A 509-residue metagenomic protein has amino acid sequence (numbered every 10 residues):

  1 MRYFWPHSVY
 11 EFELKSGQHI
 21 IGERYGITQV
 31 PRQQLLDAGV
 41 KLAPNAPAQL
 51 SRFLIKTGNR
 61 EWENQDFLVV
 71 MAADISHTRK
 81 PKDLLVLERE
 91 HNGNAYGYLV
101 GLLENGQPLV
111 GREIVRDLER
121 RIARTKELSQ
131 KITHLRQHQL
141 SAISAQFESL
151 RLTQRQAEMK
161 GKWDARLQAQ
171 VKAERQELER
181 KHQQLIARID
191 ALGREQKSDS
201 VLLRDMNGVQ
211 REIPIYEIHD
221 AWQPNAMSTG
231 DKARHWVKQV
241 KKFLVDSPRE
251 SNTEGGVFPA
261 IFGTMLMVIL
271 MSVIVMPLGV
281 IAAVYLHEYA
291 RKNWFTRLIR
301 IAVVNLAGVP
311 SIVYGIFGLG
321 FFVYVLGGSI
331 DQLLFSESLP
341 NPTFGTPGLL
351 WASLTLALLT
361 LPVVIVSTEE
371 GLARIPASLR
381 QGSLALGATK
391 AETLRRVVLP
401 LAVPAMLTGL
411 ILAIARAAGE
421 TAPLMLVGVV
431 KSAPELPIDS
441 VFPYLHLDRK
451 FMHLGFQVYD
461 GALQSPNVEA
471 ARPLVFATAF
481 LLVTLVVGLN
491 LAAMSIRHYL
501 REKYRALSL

Functional and structural regions predicted by a protein language model:
M1-N252, S508-L509: Membrane-topology segments of multi-pass transport proteins
V237-G255, A290, Y314-L358, G428-V430 (+1 more regions): Membrane-interfacial helix termini and adjacent extracytoplasmic/periplasmic loops of multi-pass transporters
S251, V427-F480: Interhelical loop and adjacent transmembrane-helix boundary motif in polytopic membrane transport permeases
M271-V303, I316, Y324, A493-E502: Transmembrane-helix boundary motif in ABC transporter permease subunits
P277-A282, V313-I316, W351, L358-L379 (+3 more regions): Membrane-embedded alpha-helices of multi-pass transport/permease systems
A302-V309, F322, L350-V364, T368 (+3 more regions): Hydrophobic transmembrane alpha-helices
I365-E369, P376, K390-G428: Transmembrane alpha-helices
